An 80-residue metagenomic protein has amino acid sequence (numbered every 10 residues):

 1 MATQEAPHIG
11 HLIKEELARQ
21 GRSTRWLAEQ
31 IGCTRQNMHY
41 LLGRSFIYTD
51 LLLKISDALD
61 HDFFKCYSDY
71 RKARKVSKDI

Functional and structural regions predicted by a protein language model:
M1-R22: A short, Lys/Arg-rich alpha-helix, primarily the initiator
H11, E15, Y40, S68: DNA-binding alpha-helical recognition surfaces that contact promoter or target DNA
T24, R35, T49-L52: Helix-turn-helix DNA-binding elements, focusing on the entry/boundary residues of the two helices that contact DNA
L27-A28: Short alpha-helical "recognition helix" segments of helix-turn-helix
G32-I47: Recognition helix of helix-turn-helix/homeodomain-like DNA-binding domains that insert into the DNA major groove
R44-D57: Short, basic-rich loop-to-helix N-cap that marks the start of a DNA-contacting helix
D60-K78: Short C-terminal boundary/hinge segments that cap the last helix of small helical domains
